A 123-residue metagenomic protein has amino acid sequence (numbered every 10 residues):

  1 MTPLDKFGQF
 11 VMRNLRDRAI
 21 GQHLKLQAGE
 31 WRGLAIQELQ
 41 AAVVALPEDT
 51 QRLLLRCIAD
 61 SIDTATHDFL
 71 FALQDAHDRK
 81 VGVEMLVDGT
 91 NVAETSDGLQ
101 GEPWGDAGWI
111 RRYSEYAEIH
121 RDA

Functional and structural regions predicted by a protein language model:
M1-E48, D75: N-terminal low-complexity, intrinsically disordered segments
T2-D5, L26, T64, L99 (+2 more regions): Alpha-helical structural elements
V11, R16, V83-A123: Polybasic, proline/glycine-rich intrinsically disordered low-complexity segments
R13-R18, R32, R52, R56 (+3 more regions): Arginine residue identity/basic-tract feature
E48-P103: Amphipathic protein-protein interaction modules
